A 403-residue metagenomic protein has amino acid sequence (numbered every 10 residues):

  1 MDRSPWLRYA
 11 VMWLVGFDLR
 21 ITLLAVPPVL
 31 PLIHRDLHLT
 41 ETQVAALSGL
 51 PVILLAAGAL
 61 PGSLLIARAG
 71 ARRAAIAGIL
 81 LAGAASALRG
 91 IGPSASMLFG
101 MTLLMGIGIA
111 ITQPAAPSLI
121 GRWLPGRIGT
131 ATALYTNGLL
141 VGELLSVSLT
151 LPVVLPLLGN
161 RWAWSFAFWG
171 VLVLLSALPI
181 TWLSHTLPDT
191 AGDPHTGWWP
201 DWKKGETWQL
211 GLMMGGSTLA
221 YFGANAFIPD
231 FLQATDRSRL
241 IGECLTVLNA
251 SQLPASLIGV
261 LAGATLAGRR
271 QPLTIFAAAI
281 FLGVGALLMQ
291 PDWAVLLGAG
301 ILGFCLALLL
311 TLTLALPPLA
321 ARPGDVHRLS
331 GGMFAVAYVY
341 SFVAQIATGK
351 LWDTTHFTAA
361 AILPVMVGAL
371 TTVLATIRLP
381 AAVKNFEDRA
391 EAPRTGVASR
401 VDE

Functional and structural regions predicted by a protein language model:
V26-P27, E206-S256, V260: Extracytoplasmic gate region of multi-pass secondary transporters
H38, G70, I91-S96, P125 (+1 more regions): Helix-breaking motifs and short loop linkers at transmembrane-helix boundaries and internal kinks in secondary membrane
A57-A95: Conserved MFS/SLC helix-loop-helix module at the cytosolic interface between two early adjacent transmembrane helices
G58-A71, A255-G268, W352: Helix-to-loop junctions at the C-terminal end of transmembrane segments in multipass secondary transporters
M101-G138: Cytoplasmic helix-loop-helix junction between adjacent transmembrane helices in 12-TM secondary transporters
G126-T130, L134-S184: Helix-loop-helix hairpin linking two adjacent transmembrane segments in secondary transporters
A267-L316: C-terminal transmembrane helical hairpin of 12-TM major facilitator-type secondary transporters
A320-F357, V365: A late C-terminal transmembrane helix in Major Facilitator Superfamily
